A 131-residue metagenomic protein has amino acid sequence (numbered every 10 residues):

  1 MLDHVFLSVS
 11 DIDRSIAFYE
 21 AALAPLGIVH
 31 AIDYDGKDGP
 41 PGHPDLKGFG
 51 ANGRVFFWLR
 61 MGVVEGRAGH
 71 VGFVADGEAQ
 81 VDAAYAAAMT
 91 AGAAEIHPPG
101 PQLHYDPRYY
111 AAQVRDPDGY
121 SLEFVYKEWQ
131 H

Functional and structural regions predicted by a protein language model:
M1-I16, V71, E128-H131: N-terminal beta-strand motif that seeds the catalytic metal site of vicinal oxygen chelate
V5, D106, Q113, F124-H131: Short beta->alpha transition motifs characteristic of CBS
S8-R54: Core segments of cupin and vicinal oxygen chelate
D11-R14, G72-P117: Vicinal oxygen chelate
V29-Y34, G100-L103, V125-H131: Conserved catalytic-core motifs of GNAT/GCN5-like acyltransferases
A31, F57-L59, E95-P99: A short linear hydrophobic-aromatic micro-motif
D38-A83, T90: Long, continuous compositionally biased terminal/linker segments
V55-R60, Q113, L122-V125: Conserved beta-strand in the GNAT
